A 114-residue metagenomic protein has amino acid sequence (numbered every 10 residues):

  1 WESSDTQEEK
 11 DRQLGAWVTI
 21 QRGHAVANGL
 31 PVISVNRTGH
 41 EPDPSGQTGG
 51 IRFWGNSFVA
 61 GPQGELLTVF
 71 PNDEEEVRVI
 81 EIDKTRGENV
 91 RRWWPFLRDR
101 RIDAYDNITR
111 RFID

Functional and structural regions predicted by a protein language model:
W1-V77: CN hydrolase (nitrilase-like) catalytic-core segments centered on the catalytic cysteine and neighboring Lys/Glu
K10, Q47, R86-G87, R98: Intrinsically disordered, low-complexity regions enriched in Ser/Pro/Gly/Gln/His and often acidic
W17, G55-N56, E81-I82, R100-A104: Short, surface-exposed linear patches
T38-P42, E74, I80-E81, L97 (+1 more regions): Flexible domain-boundary/linker segments
E74-R92: A short, polar/charged loop-to-alpha-helix boundary motif
G87-D114: Cysteine/selenocysteine-centered motifs that mediate thiol-based redox chemistry or coordinate metal-sulfur cofactors
